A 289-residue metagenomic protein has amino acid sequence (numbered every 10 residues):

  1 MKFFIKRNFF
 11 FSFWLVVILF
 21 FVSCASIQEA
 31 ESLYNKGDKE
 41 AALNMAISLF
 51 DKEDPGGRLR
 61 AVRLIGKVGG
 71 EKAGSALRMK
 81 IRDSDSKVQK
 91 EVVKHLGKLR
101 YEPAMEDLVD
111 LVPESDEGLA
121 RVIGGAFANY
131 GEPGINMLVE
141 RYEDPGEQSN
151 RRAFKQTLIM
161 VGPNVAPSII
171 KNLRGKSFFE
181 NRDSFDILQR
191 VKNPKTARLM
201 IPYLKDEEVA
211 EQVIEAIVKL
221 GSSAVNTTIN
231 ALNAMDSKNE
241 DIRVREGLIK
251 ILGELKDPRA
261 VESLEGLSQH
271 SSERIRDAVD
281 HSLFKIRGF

Functional and structural regions predicted by a protein language model:
K2-W14: Bacterial N-terminal signal peptides that target proteins for export
I27-D38, I47-S48, G56-G70, S75-M79 (+12 more regions): Structural detector for internal amphipathic alpha-helices that build alpha-solenoid repeat scaffolds
L232-V244: Acidic, Ser/Thr- and Gly/Pro-rich intrinsically disordered linkers and low-complexity segments that flank or connect
E265-S271: TPR/TPR-like (Sel1-like) alpha-helical repeat modules
